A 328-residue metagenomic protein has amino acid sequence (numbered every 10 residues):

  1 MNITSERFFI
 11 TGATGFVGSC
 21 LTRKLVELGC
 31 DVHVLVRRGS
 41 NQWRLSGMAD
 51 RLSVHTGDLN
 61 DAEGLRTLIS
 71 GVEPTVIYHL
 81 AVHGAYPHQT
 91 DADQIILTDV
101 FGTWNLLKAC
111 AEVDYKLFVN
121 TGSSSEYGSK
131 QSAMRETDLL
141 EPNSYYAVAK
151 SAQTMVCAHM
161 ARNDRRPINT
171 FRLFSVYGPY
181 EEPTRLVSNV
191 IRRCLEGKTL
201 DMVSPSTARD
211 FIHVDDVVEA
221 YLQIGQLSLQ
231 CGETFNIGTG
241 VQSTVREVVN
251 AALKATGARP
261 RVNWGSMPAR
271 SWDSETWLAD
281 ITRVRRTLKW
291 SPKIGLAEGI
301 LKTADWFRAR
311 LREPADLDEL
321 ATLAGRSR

Functional and structural regions predicted by a protein language model:
R7-L28: N-terminal Rossmann NAD(P)H-binding glycine-rich loop of SDR-like oxidoreductase domains
T56-T98: NAD(P)H-binding glycine-rich loop region in Rossmannoid oxidoreductase-like domains and their noncatalytic homologs
H79, F101-Y145: Conserved Rossmann-fold NAD(P)-dependent oxidoreductase catalytic core, especially the SDR/UDP-sugar
H88-Q89, P167-P179, V190-I212, A220 (+1 more regions): A conserved pocket-lining segment of Rossmann-fold NAD(P)-dependent short-chain dehydrogenase/reductase
S129, N143-N169, L195: Active-site Tyr-X1-5-Lys
S151, V176-S188, K198, V214-D215 (+3 more regions): Glycine/proline-rich active-site loop of Rossmann-fold NAD(P)-dependent oxidoreductases
S204, T234-F235, S243-N250, G257-T276 (+1 more regions): C-terminal "lid/loop" region of Rossmann-like NAD(P)-dependent oxidoreductases
V214, T234, E247, P268-S291 (+2 more regions): Conserved C-terminal active-site "lid" loop/helix of NAD(P)H-dependent oxidoreductases that clamps the redox cofactor
